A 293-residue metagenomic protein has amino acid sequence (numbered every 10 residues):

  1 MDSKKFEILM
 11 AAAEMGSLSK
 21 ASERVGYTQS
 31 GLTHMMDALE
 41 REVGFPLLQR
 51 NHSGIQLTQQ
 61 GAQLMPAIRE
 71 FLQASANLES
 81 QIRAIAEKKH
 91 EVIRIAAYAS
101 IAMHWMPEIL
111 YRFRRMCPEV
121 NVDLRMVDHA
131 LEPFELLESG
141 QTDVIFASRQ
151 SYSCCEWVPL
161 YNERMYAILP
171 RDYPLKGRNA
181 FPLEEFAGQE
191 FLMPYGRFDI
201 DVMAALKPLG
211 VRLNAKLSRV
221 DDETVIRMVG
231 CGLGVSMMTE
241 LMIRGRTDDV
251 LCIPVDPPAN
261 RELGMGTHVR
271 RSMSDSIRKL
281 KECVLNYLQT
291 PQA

Functional and structural regions predicted by a protein language model:
A11-T28: Short helix-boundary/capping micro-motifs
E40-Q59: A short LG(V/I)-centered, amphipathic sequence patch enriched for acidic residue(s) preceding the LG motif
E42-V43, L64-A86, V284: Alpha-helical linker/hinge and terminal dimerization helices associated with HTH transcriptional regulators
E87, C154-M165, L169-F191: Flexible hinge/capping segments at coil-to-helix
H90-Y152, R219: Central regulatory/effector-binding core of bacterial HTH transcription factors
D128-P133, E138-Q141, R197-L251: Hydrophobic hinge/microswitch elements
Q189-G210, M273-K281, P291: Secondary-structure junction motif
L251-A293: A late-sequence structural motif
